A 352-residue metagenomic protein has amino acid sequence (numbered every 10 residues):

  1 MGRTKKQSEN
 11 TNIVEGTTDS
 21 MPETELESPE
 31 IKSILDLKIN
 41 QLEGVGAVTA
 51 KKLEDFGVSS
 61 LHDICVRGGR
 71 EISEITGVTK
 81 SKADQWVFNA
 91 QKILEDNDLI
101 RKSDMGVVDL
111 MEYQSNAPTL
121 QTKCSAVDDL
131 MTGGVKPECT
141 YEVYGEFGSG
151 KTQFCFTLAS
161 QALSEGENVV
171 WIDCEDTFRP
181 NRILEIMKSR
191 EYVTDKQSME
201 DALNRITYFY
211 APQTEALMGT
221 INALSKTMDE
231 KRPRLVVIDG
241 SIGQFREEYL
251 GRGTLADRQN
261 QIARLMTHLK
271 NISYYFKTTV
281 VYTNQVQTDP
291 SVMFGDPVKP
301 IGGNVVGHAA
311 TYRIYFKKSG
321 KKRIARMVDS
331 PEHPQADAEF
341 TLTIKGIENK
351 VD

Functional and structural regions predicted by a protein language model:
M1-Q41: Long, low-complexity intrinsically disordered regulatory regions enriched in P/S/T/G and acidic residues that serve as
I39-L42, L53-R67, I72-I75: A short amphipathic alpha-helix within small helical-bundle interaction modules
K52, I75, W86-T194: The Walker A/P-loop phosphate-binding site
L120-C124, D128, P137, P180 (+5 more regions): Amphipathic alpha-helical transducer elements in NTP-driven molecular machines
E165, K231, I272-F276: Helix C-cap/helix->beta junction micro-motif
G166-T254: Conserved inter-motif catalytic segment of the P-loop NTP-binding fold
Q259-A263, T267-D352: Phosphate-binding/switch region of NTP-binding enzymes
